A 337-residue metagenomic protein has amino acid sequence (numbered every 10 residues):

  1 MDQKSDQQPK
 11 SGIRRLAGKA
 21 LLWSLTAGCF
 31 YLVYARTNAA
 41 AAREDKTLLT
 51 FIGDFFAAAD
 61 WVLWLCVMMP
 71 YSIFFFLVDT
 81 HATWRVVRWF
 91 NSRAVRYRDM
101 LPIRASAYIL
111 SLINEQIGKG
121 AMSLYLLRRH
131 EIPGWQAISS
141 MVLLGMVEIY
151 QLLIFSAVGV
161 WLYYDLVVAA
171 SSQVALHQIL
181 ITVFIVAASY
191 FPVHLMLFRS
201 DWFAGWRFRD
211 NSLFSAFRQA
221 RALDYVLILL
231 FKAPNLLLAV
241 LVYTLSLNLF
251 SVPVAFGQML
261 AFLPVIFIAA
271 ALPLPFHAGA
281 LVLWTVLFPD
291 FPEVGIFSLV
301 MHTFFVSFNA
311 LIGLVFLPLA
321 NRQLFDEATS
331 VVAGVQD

Functional and structural regions predicted by a protein language model:
M1-A105, W161-A271, P292-E293, M301-D337: Predominantly cytoplasmic-facing regulatory/coupling regions of multi-pass membrane proteins
L77-T83, I113-S123, L152, G257 (+1 more regions): Transmembrane helix boundary and interhelical junction motifs in multipass membrane proteins
W89, R129-H130, L287: Helix-to-coil boundary motifs at intracellular loop junctions of multi-pass secondary transporters
A94, L101-E131: Extended non-transmembrane interhelical loops and adjacent amphipathic helices of multipass membrane proteins
Y97-D99, K119-G120, E131-M146, F291-H302: Membrane-interface alpha-helices at helix entry/exit sites of multi-pass transporters
S106-N114, Q136-W161, A269, L299-I312: Membrane-embedded alpha-helical segments of transport systems, primarily multispan ion/solute transporters
G118, R129, G134-V142, M146 (+3 more regions): Short, well-structured alpha-helical patches and their helix-loop capping segments that border functional surfaces
P273-P275, G279-F305: Hydrophobic alpha-helical transmembrane segments in multi-pass integral membrane proteins
